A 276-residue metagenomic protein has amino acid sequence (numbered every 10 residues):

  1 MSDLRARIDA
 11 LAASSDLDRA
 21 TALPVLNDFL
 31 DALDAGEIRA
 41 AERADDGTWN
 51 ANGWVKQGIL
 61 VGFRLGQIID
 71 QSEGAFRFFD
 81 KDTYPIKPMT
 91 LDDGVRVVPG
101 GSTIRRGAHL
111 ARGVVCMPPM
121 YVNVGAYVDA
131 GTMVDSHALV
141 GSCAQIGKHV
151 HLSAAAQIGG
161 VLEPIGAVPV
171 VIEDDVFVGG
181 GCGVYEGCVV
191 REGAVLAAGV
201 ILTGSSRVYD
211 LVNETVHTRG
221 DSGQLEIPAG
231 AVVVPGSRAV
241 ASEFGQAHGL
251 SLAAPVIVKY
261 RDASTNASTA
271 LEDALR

Functional and structural regions predicted by a protein language model:
M1-V95, L225, A229-A231, P235-R276: Terminal amphipathic alpha-helical/low-complexity segments used for targeting or macromolecular assembly
L91, R96-A241, G245, I257: Structural signal for interior beta-strand "rungs" in well-ordered beta-sheet cores of soluble enzyme domains
